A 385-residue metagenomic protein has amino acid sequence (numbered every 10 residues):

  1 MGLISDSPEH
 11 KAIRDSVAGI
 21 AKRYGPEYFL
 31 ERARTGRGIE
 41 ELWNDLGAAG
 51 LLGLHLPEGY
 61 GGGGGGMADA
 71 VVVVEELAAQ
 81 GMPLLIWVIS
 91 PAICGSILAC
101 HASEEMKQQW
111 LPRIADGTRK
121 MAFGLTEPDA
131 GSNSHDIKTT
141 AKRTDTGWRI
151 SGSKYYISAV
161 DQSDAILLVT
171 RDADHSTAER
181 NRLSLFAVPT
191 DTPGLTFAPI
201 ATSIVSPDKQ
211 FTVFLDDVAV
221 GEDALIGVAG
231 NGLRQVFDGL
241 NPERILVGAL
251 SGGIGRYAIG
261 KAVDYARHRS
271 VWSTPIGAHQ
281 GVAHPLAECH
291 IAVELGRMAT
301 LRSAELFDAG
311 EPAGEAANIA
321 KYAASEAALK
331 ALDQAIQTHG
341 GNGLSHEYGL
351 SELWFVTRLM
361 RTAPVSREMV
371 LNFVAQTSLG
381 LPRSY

Functional and structural regions predicted by a protein language model:
M1-Q80, L84, H101-M106, R113 (+5 more regions): Alpha-helical interface subdomain recognition
G50, V73-A78, T170, V188-P193 (+1 more regions): Short Ser/Thr-interspersed hydrophobic loop/turn segments at strand-loop and sheet-helix junctions that line or gate
L85-E105, G131: N-terminal glycine-rich flavin-associated loop
A99-A102, K142, L168-D172, A187-P189 (+3 more regions): Short beta-strand-to-turn element immediately C-terminal to the catalytic PLP-Schiff-base lysine in fold type I
G117-L125, L168: A short, Trp-centered hydrophobic/proline-enriched beta-strand micro-motif
D136-K138, D191-G221: Flexible, small-/acidic-enriched active-site or ligand-binding loops
S151-A198: A short core secondary-structure module
F211-D238: A short, charged helix-loop
